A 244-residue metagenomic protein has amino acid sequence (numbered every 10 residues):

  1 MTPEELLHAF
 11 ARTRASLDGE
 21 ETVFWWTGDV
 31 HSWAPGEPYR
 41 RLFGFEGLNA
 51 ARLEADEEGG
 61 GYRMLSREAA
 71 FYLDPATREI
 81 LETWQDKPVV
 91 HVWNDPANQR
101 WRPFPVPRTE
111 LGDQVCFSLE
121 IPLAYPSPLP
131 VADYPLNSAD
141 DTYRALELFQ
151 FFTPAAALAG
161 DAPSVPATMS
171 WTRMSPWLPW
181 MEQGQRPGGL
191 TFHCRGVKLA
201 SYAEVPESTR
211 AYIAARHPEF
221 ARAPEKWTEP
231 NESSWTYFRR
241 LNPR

Functional and structural regions predicted by a protein language model:
M1-Y72, E207-R244: N-terminal segment immediately downstream of the Sec signal-peptide cleavage site in secreted/extracellular proteins
V23-F24, H31, E82, H91 (+5 more regions): Short, low-complexity intrinsically disordered segments
T27-G28, P35, D86, D95 (+5 more regions): Intrinsic disorder/low-complexity segments enriched in polar/charged and small flexible residues
S32-A34, G44, V90, P176 (+1 more regions): Intrinsic structural disorder/low-complexity segments
A34-A162: Predominantly extracellular/secreted and cell-surface proteins with exposed, flexible low-complexity segments
P107-R244: Long terminal segments
